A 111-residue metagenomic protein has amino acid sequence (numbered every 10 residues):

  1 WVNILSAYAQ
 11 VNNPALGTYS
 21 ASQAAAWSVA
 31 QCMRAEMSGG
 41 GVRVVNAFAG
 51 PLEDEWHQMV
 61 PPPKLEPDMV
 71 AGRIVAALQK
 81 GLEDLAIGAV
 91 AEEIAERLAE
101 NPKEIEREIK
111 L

Functional and structural regions predicted by a protein language model:
V2-N3, S38-L52: Conserved beta-loop-beta element that borders a ligand/cofactor-binding pocket
S6: Residue(s) in the substrate-gating loop at a strand-loop-helix junction that position the organic substrate next
V11, C32-R43: Active-site-adjacent segment of SDR/Rossmann-fold oxidoreductases
N13-G17: Active-site loop immediately N-terminal to the catalytic Tyr-X3-Lys motif of short-chain dehydrogenase/reductase
Y19, W27: Catalytic tyrosine of NAD(P)H-dependent dehydrogenase/reductases that use a Tyr as the general acid/base
S22: Active-site helix of classical SDR
N46-A47, D54, Q58-E96: C-terminal helical subdomain
I94-L111: Acidic/histidine-enriched, glycine/proline-rich intrinsically disordered or flexible terminal extensions
